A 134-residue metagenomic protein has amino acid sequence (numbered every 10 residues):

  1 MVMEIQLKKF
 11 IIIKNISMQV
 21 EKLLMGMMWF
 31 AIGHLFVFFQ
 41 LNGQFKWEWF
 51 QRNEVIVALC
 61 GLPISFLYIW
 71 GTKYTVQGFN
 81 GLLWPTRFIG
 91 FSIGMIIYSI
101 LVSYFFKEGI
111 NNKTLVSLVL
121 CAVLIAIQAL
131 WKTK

Functional and structural regions predicted by a protein language model:
E4, F10-K134: Polytopic alpha-helical membrane proteins, predominantly small-molecule transporters/carriers
